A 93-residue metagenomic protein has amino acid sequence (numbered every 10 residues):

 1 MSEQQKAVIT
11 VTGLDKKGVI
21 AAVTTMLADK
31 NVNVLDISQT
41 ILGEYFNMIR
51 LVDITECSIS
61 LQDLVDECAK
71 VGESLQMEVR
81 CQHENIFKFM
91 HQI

Functional and structural regions predicted by a protein language model:
M1-I93: A conserved regulatory-domain signal marking ACT and ACT-like small-molecule sensing domains and adjacent regulatory
